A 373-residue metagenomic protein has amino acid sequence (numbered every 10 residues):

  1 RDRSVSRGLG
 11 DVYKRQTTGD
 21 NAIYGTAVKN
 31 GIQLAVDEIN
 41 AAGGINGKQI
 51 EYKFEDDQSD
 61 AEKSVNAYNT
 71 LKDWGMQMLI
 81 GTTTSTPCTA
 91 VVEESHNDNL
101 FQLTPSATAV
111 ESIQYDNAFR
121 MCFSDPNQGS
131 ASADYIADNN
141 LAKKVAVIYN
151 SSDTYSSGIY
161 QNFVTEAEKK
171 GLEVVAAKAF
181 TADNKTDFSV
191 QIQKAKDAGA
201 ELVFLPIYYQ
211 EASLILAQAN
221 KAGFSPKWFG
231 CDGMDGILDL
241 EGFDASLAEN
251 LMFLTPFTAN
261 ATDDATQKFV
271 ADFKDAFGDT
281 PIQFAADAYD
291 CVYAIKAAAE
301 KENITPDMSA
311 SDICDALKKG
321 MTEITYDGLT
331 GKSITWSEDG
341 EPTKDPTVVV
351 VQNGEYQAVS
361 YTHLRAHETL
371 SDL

Functional and structural regions predicted by a protein language model:
R1-Y13, H363, L370-L373: Single conserved hydrophobic/aromatic residue that forms the stacking wall/gate of nucleotide- or nucleobase-binding
R7, K14-G31, E55-A61, T84 (+4 more regions): Extracytoplasmic "Venus flytrap"
T17, A118-A179, L202: An alpha-beta-alpha
I23-N30, A42-S112, M121, F180-T186 (+2 more regions): Beta-alpha junction/loop-to-helix N-cap segments that form part of ligand/metal-binding clefts
S64, M121-K144, S157-I159, K185-S189 (+4 more regions): Hydrophobic alpha-helical segments within soluble ligand-binding/sensing domains
L71-T83, L103-P105, A146-Y149, G199-Y209 (+3 more regions): Periplasmic-binding protein-like
L216-Y289, V350: Extracellular/periplasmic periplasmic-binding protein-like sensory domains
D275-A285, K296-E355: Segments of small-molecule ligand-sensing domains
